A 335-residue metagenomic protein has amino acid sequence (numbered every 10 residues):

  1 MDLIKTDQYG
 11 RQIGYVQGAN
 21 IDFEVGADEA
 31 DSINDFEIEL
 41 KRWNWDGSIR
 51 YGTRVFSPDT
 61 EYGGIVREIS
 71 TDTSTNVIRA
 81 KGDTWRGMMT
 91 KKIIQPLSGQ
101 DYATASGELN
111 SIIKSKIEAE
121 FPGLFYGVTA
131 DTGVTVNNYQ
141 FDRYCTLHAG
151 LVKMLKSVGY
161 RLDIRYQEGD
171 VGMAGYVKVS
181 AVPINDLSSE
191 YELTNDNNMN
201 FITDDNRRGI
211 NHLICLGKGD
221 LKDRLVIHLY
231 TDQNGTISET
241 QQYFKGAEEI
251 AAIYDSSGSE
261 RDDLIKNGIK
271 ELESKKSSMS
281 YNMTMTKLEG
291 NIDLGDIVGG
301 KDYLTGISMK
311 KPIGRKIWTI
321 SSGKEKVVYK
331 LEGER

Functional and structural regions predicted by a protein language model:
M1-D31, T194-I202: Solvent-exposed edge beta-strands and adjacent loop segments that serve as assembly or binding interfaces
D2, P183-E271, M279-G323: Acidic, small/polar-enriched beta strand-loop surface segments
Q17-E29, V66-D72, I164-Q167, G314-W318: Short amphipathic beta-strand and strand-loop transition segments with alternating hydrophobic
A27-R42, N76-G87, C215, S277-T286 (+2 more regions): Oligomerization/assembly interface segments of phage tail-like spikes and tubes
I38, G82, L97-G127, Q140-Q167 (+2 more regions): Amphipathic, non-transmembrane alpha-helical segments in extracytoplasmic/periplasmic proteins
W43-V128: Surface-exposed cap/loop segments at beta↔alpha junctions
R54-D83, G299-K330: Short beta-strand and beta-hairpin "edge-sheet" elements
S70-R79, T84-M89, T129-I210: Short beta-strand-centered interaction patches in the first periplasmic/extracellular domains of large envelope
